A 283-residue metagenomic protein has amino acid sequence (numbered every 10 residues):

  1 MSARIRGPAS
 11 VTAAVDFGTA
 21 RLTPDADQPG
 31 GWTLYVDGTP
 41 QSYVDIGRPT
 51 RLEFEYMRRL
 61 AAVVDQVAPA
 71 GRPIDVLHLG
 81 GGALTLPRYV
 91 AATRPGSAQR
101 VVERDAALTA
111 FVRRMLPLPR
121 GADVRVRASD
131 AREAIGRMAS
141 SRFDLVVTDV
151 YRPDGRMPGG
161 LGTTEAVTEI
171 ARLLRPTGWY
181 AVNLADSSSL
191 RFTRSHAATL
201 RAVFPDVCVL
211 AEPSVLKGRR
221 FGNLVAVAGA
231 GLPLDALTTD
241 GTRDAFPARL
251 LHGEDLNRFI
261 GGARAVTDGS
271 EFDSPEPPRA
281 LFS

Functional and structural regions predicted by a protein language model:
S2-A26, Q41-G47, K217-S283: SAM/dcSAM-binding transferase cores
A13, Q28, G47-L173, S188-R191 (+1 more regions): The AdoMet/dcAdoMet-binding core of the Class I SAM-like
D27-Y35: N-terminal glycine-rich anion-binding loops that anchor highly charged ligand groups
Y35-Y43, V146, W179: Short, basic/glycine-rich phosphate-binding loops at helix/coil junctions that contact nucleotide phosphates
G160, S187-T193, T199, D268-P277: Alpha-helical subdomain
V167-T168, F192-E212: Conserved Class I S-adenosyl-L-methionine
T177-L184: Conserved beta-strand signature within the Rossmann-like core of class I S-adenosyl-L-methionine
D186, P213: Active-site-proximal loop/turn and secondary-structure-junction residues that shape catalytic pockets, frequently
